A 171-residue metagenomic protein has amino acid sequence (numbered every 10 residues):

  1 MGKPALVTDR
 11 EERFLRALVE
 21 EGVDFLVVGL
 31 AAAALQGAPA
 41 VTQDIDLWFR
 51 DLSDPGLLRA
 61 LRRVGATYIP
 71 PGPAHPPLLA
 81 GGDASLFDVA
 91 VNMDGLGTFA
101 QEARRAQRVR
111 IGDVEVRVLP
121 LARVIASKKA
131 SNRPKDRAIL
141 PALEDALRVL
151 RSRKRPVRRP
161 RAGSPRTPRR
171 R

Functional and structural regions predicted by a protein language model:
M1-R171: Compositionally biased terminal segments of proteins
